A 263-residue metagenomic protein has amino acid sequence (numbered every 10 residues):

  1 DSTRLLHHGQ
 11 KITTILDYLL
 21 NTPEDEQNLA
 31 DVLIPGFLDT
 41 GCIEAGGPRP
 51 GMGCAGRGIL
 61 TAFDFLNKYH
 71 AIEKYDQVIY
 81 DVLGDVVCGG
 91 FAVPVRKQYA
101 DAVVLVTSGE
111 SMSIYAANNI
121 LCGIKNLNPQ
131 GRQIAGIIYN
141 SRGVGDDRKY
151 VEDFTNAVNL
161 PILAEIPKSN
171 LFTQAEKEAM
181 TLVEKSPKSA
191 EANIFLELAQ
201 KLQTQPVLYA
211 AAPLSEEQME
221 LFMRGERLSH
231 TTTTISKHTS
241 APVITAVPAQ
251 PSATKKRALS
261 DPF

Functional and structural regions predicted by a protein language model:
D1-A45: N-terminal phosphate/diphosphate-binding loop that engages ATP/GTP or pyrophosphate donors across diverse enzyme folds
D1-T3, G51-G53, C88: Short active-site-adjacent helix-start/loop capping segments
L19-L20, C54-R57, Y80-L83: Short, flexible loop segments at the rims of nucleotide/cofactor-binding pockets, characterized by
D25, G47-P50, T61, D85: A short acidic, glycine/proline-enriched capping/turn motif at secondary-structure boundaries, especially helix N-cap
G46-R57, S111-M112: Flexible beta-alpha connector loops of hexameric P-loop NTPases
G56-I59, I114, N118, K185-L196: Electropositive phosphate-/nucleotide-binding environments in soluble metabolic enzymes
T61, F65-Q77, V82-K168, T173-Q174: Conserved catalytic-core segment of NTP-binding enzymes
N126-F263: C-terminal lobe/tail of nucleotide-utilizing enzymes
